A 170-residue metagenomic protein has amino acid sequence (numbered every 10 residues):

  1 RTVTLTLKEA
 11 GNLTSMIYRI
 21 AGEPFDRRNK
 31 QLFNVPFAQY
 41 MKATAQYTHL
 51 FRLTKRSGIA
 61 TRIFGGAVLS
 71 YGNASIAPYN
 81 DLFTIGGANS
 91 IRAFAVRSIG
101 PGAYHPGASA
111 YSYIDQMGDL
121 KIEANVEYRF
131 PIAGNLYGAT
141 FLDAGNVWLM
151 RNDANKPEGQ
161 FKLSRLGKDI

Functional and structural regions predicted by a protein language model:
T2-I170: C-terminal transmembrane beta-barrel domains of outer membrane proteins
